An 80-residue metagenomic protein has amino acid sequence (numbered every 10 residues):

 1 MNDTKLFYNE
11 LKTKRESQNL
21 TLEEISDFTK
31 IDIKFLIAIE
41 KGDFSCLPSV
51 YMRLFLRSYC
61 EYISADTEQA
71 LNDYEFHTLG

Functional and structural regions predicted by a protein language model:
M1-S17: A short, Lys/Arg-rich alpha-helix, primarily the initiator
L11, I25, L36-I39: Conserved hydrophobic/aromatic packing and binding residues within compact polymer-binding modules
L11, L22, L56: Helix-turn-helix DNA-binding elements, focusing on the entry/boundary residues of the two helices that contact DNA
R15, S26, C60: The alpha-helix within a helix-turn-helix
D32-V50: Recognition helix of helix-turn-helix/homeodomain-like DNA-binding domains that insert into the DNA major groove
M52-E68: DNA major-groove recognition helix of helix-turn-helix/homeodomain DNA-binding modules
L71-G80: Short, charged recognition helix plus adjacent turn of helix-turn-helix-like nucleic-acid-binding domains
